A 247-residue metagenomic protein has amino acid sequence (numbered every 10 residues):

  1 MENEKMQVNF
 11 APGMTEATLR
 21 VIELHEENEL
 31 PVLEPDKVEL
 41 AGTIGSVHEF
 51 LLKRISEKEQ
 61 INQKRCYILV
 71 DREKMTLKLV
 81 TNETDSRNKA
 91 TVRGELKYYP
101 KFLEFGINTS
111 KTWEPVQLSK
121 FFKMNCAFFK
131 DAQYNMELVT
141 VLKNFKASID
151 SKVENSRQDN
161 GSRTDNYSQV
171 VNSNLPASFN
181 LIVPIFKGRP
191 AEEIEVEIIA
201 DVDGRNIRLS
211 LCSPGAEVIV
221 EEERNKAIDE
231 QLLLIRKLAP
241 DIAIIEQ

Functional and structural regions predicted by a protein language model:
M1-D85, A239-Q247: An N-terminally focused, membrane-permeabilizing/fusogenic/translocator signature enriched in pore-forming
F10, G106-T112, V153, Q158-L175: Intrinsically disordered, low-complexity segments that are common in secreted/host-exposed effector and toxin peptides
P35-G42, T109, W113-Q117, Q133-T140 (+2 more regions): Alpha-helix boundary/N-cap detector
T43, E57, N62, L69-D71 (+3 more regions): Amphipathic, membrane-inserting segments
D85-S119: A glycine-rich, hydrophobic loop/mini-helix early in the fold
S110-N160: Membrane-inserting effector segments that mediate pore formation, membrane fusion, or transient membrane insertion
